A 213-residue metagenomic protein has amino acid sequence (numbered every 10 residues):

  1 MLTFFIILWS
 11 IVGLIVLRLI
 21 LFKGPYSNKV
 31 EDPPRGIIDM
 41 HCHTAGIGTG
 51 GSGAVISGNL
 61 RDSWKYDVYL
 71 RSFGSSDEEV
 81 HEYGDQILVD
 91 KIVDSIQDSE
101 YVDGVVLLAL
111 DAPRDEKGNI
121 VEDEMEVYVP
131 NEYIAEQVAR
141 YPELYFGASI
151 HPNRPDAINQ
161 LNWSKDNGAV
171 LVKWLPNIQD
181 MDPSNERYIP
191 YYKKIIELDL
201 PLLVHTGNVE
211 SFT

Functional and structural regions predicted by a protein language model:
L2-T213: Helix-coil boundary/capping segments in enzymes
